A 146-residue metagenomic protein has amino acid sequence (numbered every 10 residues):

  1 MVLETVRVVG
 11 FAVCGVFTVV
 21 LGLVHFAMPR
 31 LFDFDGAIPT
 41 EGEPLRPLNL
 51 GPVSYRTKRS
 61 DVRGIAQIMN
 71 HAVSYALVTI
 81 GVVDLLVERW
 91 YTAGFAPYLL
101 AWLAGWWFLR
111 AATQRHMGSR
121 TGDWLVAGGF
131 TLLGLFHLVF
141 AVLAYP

Functional and structural regions predicted by a protein language model:
M1-G10, P146: Feature marks short, highly hydrophobic, charge-poor N-terminal signal-anchor/signal peptide-like helices that anchor
V8-M28: N-terminal signal-anchor transmembrane alpha helix
V16, A93-A104: Structural signature of hydrophobic alpha-helical transmembrane segments
V24, M28, F32, T40-E88 (+1 more regions): Core segments of alpha-helical transmembrane spans in multipass integral membrane proteins
T92-Y98, S119-F130: Non-cytosolic membrane-interface motifs at loop->transmembrane helix junctions
A104-L125, Y145: Membrane-helix boundary connector in multi-pass membrane proteins
H137-P146: Juxtamembrane boundary at the C-terminal end of a transmembrane helix
